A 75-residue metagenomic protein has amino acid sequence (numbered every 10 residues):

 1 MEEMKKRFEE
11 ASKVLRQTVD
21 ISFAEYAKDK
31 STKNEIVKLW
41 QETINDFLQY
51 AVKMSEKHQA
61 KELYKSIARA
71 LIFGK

Functional and structural regions predicted by a protein language model:
M1: Cysteine-rich micro-motifs
M4-Y64: Amphipathic alpha-helical membrane/lipid-surface binding segments
E62-K75: Long amphipathic alpha-helical coiled-coil segments
